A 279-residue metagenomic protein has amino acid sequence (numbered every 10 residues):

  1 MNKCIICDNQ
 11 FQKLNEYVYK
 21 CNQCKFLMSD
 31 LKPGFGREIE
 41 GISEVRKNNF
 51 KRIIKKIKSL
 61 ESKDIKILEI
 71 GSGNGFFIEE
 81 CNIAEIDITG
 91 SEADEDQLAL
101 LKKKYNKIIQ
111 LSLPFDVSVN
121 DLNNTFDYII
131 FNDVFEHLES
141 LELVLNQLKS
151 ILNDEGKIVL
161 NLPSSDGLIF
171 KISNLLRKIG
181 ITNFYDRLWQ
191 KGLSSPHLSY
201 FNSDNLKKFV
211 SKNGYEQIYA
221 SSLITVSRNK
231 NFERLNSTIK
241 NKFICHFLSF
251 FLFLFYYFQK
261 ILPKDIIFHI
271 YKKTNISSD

Functional and structural regions predicted by a protein language model:
M1-N124, Y128-N132, L141-L145, S222-L223 (+3 more regions): Conserved N-terminal segment of class I S-adenosyl-L-methionine
C4, E92, F126-D127, D133-V134 (+3 more regions): Short secondary-structure boundary micro-motifs
L60, K104, I151, K212-N213: Alpha-helical structural context
I65, E155-G156: Surface-exposed loop/turn positions
Q97, V134, S164-D166: Active-site-proximal loop/turn and secondary-structure-junction residues that shape catalytic pockets, frequently
K104-K107, D154, K178: A short linear boundary/processing microfeature
E139-S150, K157-H269: S-adenosyl-L-methionine-dependent methyltransferase catalytic module, highlighting the catalytic core
